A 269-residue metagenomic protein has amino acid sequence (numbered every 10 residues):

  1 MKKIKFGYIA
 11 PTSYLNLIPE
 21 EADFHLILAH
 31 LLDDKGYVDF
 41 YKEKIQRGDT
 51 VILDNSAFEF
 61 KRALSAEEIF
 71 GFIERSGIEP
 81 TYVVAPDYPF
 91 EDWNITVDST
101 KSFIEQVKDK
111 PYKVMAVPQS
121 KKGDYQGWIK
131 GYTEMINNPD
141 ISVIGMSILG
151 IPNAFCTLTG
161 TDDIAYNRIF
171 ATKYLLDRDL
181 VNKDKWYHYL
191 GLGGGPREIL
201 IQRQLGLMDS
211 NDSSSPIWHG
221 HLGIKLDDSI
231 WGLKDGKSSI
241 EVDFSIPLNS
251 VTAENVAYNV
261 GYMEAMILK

Functional and structural regions predicted by a protein language model:
M1-K108: Non-catalytic, usually N-terminal nucleic-acid engagement modules in DNA/RNA processing proteins
M1-T12, F70-G71, A171-Y187, G194-K269: Alpha/beta catalytic cores of nucleotide-metabolism and tRNA/nucleoside-modifying enzymes
E21-H25, R47-G48, I78-P80, K110 (+3 more regions): Glycine-enriched alpha-helix->loop->beta-strand junction motifs that scaffold or abut catalytic
I27-A29, A85, M146, Y189 (+1 more regions): Conserved beta-strand positions
Y41-Q46, V97-P111, I169-K183, R203: Surface-exposed amphipathic alpha-helices with a cationic face
D54, A116, Q202-R203: Conserved, mostly hydrophobic/aromatic
G71-E74, K101-E105, K130-T133, K173-D177 (+1 more regions): Surface-exposed alpha-helical segments enriched in charged/polar residues
K113, P118-H188, G194-P196, S215-S239: Glycine/Thr-rich beta-alpha phosphate-binding loop at enzyme active sites
